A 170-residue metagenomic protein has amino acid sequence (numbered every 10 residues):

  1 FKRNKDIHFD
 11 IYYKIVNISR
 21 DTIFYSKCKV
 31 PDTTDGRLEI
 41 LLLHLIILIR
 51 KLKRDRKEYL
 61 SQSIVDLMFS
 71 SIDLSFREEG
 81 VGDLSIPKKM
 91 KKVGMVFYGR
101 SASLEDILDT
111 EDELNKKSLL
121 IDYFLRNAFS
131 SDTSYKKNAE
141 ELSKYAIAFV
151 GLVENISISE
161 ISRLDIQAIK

Functional and structural regions predicted by a protein language model:
F1-K170: Surface/interface-facing alpha-helical segments and adjacent flexible terminal/loop regions used for partner/assembly
